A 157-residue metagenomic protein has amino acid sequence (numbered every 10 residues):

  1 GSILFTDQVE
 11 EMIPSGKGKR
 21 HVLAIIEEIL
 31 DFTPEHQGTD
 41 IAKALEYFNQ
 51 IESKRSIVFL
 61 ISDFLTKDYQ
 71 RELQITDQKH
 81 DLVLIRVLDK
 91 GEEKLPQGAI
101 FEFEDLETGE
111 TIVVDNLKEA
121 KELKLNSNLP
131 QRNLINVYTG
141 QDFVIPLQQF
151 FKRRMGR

Functional and structural regions predicted by a protein language model:
G1-G16, V58-F59: Von Willebrand factor
S2, F48, K54-L73, L82 (+1 more regions): DG-centered beta-turn motif at the end of beta-strands
T6-E10, F64-T66, Q141-D142: Short, internal active-site loops enriched in acidic
E11-E27, K118, V137-I145: Short, electropositive alpha-helical surface patch
I13-S15, Q70-E72, K94-Q97: Short, well-ordered secondary-structure micro-motifs
R20-S56, D68, D89: Von Willebrand factor
E28-I41, D68-R71, D77-H80, Q148-R157: Repeat-unit-sized solenoid/scaffold elements
Q50, K54, I75-R157: Von Willebrand factor type A / integrin I
